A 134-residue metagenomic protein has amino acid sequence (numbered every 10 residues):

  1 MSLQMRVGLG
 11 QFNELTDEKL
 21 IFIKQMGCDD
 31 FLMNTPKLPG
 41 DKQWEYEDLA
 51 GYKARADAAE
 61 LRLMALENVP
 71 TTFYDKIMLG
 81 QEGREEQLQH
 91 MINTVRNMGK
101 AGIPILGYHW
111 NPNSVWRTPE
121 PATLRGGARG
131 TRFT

Functional and structural regions predicted by a protein language model:
M1-T134: N-terminal pre-domain/capping segments
